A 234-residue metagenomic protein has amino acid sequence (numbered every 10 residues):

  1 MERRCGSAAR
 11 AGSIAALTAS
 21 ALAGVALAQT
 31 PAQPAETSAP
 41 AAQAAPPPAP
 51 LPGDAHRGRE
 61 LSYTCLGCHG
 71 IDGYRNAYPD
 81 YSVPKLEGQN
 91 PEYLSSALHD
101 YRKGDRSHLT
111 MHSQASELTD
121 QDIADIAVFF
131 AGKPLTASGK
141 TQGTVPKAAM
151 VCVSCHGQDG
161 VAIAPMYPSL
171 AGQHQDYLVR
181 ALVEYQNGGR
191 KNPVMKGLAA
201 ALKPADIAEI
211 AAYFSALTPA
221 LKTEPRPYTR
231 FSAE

Functional and structural regions predicted by a protein language model:
E2-A15: Bacterial N-terminal signal peptides that target proteins for export
A23-V25: N-terminal signal peptide c-region/cleavage motif recognized by signal peptidases
T30-S62, Y74-D80, A127-A149, I163 (+2 more regions): Electrostatic cytochrome c docking/interface patches
G58, C65-I71, I126, A149-Q158 (+1 more regions): The canonical Cys-X-X-Cys-His
I71, Q114, A127, Q158 (+6 more regions): Residue-level hotspots at or immediately adjacent to binding/recognition sites across diverse folds
D72-Y101, H112-Q114, V151-V153, G160-Q186 (+2 more regions): Gly/Gly-Pro-rich "capping" loops immediately C-terminal to redox-active cysteine motifs in periplasmic/lumenal
E92, D100-L109, Q114-Q121, F130-P134: Hydrophobic, ordered structural segments
H108, D125-V128, N192, K196 (+1 more regions): Interaction-mediating elements
